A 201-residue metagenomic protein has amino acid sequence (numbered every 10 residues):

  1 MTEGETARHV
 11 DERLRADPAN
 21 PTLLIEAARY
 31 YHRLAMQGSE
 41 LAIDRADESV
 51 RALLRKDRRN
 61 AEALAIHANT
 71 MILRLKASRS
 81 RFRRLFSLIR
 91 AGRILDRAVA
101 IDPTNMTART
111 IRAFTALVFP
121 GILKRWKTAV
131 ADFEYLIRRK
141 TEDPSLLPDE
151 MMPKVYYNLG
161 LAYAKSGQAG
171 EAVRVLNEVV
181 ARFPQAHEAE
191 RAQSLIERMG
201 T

Functional and structural regions predicted by a protein language model:
D11-T22, A52-A63, D96-N105, I137-E150: Flexible helix-coil transition and linker loops at the boundaries of alpha-helical arrays
L24, L64, R109, Y156 (+1 more regions): Canonical tetratricopeptide repeat
A27-R29, L34, H67, R74 (+4 more regions): Structural register within alpha-helical repeat arrays
A28, R33-G38, A68, L73-F82 (+2 more regions): Short coil/turn linking the two alpha-helices of tandem helical-hairpin repeats
E142-T201: Terminal, low-structured helical/coil segments at or just beyond the last alpha-helical repeat
